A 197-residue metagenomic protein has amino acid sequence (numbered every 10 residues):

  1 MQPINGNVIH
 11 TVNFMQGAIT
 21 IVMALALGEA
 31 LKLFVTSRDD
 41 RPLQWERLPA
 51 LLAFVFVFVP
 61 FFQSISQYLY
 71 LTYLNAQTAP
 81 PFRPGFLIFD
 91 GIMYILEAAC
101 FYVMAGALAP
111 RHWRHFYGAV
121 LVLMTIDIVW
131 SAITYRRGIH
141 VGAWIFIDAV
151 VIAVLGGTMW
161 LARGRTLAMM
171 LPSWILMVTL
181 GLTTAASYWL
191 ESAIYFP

Functional and structural regions predicted by a protein language model:
M1-L71: N-terminal topogenic module of multi-pass integral membrane proteins
N5-M15, P42-P49, P110-F116, G138-W144 (+2 more regions): Membrane-interface helix-boundary signature
M23-A30, A53-S64, Y94-C100, L123-S131 (+3 more regions): Helical transmembrane-bundle signal
T36, F61-I88, M104-L108: Helix-loop junctions on the outward
S37-R38, Q67-L74, R165-M170, A193-F196: Juxtamembrane membrane-water interface segments of multi-pass membrane proteins, especially cytoplasmic-side
P84-I152: Membrane-proximal helix-loop-helix units in multi-pass membrane proteins
W160-T179: Interfacial loop-to-transmembrane junctions
A185-P197: Juxtamembrane boundary at the C-terminal end of a transmembrane helix
